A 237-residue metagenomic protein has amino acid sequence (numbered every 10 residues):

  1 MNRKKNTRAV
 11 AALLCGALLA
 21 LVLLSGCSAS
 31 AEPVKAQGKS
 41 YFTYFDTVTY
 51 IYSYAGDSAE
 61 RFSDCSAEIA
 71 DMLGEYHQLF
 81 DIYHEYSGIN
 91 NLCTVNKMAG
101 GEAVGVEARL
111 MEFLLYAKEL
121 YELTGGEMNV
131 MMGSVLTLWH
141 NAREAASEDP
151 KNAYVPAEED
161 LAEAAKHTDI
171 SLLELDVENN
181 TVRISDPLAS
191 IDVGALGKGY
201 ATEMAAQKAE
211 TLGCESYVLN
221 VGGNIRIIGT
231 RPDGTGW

Functional and structural regions predicted by a protein language model:
N2-L14: Bacterial N-terminal signal peptides that target proteins for export
L13-S25: Bacterial N-terminal signal peptides
V22-V193, M204-S216: A contiguous, well-ordered beta/alpha segment that forms the leading edge of an enzyme domain
K198: Short, conserved phosphate/pyrophosphate- and ester-handling motifs at nucleotide-, phospho-/glycolipid
A201: Short active-site segment of divalent metal-dependent hydrolases/proteases that encodes the spacing between
E215, G223-W237: Hydrophobic/aromatic-rich core segments of domains that either
